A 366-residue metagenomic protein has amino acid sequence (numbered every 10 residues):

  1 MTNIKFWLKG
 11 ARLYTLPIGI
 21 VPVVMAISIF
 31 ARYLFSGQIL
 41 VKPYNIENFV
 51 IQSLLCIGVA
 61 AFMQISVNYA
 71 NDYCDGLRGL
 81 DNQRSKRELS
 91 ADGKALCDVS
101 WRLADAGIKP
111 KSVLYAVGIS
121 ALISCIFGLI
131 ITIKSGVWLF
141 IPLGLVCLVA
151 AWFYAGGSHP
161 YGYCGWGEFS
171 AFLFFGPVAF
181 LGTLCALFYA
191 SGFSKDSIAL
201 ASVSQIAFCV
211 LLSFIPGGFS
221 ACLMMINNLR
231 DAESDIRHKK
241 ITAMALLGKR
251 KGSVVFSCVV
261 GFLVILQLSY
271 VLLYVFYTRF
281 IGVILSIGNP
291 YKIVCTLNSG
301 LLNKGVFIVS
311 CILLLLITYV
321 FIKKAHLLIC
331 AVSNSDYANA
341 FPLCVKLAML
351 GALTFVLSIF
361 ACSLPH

Functional and structural regions predicted by a protein language model:
P17-A26, F169-L184, M244-K249, A340-F355: Small-residue-rich segments of transmembrane alpha-helices in multi-pass membrane proteins, especially helix faces
V23, I29, V41-A70, I141-W152 (+1 more regions): Membrane-embedded alpha-helical segments that form the functional core of polytopic membrane enzymes, especially those
F62-D92, A221-M244: Acidic (Asp/Glu-rich) catalytic motifs at the cytosolic membrane interface
N68-D72, W101, V149-G162, M224 (+2 more regions): C-terminal ends of transmembrane helices
R84-K134, K240-Y277, V345-G351: Multi-pass membrane catalytic core of lipid/isoprenoid biosynthesis enzymes
V99-S194: Intramembrane alpha-helical segments
S170-A232, R250-S253: Functional transmembrane core segments of multi-pass inner-membrane proteins
L272-H366: Extended hydrophobic alpha-helices typical of membrane-associated regions
